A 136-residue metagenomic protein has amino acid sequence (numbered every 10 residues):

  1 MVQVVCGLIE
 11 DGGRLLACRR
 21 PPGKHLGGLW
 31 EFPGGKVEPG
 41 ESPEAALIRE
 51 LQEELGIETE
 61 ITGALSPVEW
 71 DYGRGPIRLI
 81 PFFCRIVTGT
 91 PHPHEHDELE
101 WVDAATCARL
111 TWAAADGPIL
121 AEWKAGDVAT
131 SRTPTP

Functional and structural regions predicted by a protein language model:
M1-L15, K36: Conserved N-terminal beta-strand and adjoining loop/helix that marks the start of the Nudix/MutT-like hydrolase domain
I9-E10, A17, C84-I86, W101: Conserved hydrophobic "DFG−1" position in protein kinase catalytic cores
K24-L29, W101: A conserved beta-turn-beta hairpin within the catalytic core of GNAT-like acetyltransferases that forms part
F32-A64, D103: The catalytic Nudix box helix
E58, P67-T90, E100: Active-site-adjacent beta-strand/loop module that shapes the phosphate/pyrophosphate-binding cleft
F83, H92-K124: NUDIX/MutT-family hydrolases
